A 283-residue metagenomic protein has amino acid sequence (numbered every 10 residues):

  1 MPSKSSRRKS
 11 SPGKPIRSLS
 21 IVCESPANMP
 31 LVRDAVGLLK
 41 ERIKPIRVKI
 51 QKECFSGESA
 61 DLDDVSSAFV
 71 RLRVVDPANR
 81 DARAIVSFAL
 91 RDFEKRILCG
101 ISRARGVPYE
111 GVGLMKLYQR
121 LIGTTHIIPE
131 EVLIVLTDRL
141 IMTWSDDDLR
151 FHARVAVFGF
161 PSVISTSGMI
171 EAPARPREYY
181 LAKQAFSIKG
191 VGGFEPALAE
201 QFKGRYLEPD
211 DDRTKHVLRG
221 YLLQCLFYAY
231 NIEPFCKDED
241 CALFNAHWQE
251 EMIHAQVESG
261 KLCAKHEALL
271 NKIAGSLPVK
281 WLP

Functional and structural regions predicted by a protein language model:
M1-R154, L282: N-terminal low-structure segments adjacent to metalloprotease catalytic domains across cellular compartments
I21-S25, H152-A172, P176-D212, Y230-P283: Metalloprotease/metallohydrolase-associated module, dominated by Zn2+-dependent proteases
K40-K44, L223, F227, G275-V279: Generic surface-pattern signal
D210-Y230: Short alpha-helix carrying the canonical HExxH Zn2+-binding catalytic motif
